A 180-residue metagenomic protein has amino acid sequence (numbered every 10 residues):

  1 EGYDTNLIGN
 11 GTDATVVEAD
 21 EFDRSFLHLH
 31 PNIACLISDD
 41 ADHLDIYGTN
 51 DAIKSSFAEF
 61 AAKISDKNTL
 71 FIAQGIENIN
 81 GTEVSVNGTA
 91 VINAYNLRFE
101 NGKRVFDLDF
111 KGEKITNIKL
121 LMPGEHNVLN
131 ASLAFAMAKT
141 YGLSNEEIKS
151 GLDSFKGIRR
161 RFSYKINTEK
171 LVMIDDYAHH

Functional and structural regions predicted by a protein language model:
E1-Y3, G157: Short acidic loop-to-helix transition motifs that present clustered carboxylates
Y3-E77, L121: Flexible active-site lid/hinge loop adjacent to a nucleotide/diphosphate and Mg2+-phosphate binding pocket
Y47-K54, N80-H180: Adenine nucleotide phosphate-binding catalytic loops in nucleotide-utilizing enzymes
